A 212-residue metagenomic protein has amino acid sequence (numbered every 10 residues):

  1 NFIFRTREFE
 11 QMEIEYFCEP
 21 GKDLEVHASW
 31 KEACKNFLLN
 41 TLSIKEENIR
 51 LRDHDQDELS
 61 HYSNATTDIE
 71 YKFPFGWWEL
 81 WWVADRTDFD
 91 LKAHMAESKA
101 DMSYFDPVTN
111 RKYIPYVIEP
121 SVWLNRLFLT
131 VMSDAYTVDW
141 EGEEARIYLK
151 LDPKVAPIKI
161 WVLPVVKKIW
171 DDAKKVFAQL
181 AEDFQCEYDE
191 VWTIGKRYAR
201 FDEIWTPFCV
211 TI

Functional and structural regions predicted by a protein language model:
N1-I212: NTP/phosphate- and nucleic-acid-binding module
